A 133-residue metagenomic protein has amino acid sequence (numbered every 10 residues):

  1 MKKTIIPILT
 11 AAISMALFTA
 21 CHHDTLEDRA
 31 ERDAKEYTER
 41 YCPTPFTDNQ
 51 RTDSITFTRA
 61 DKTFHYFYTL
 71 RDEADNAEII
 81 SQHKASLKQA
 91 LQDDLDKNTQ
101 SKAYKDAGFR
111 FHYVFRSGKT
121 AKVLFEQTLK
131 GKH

Functional and structural regions predicted by a protein language model:
M1-I8: Bacterial N-terminal signal peptides that target proteins for export
L17-A20: C-terminal motif of bacterial Sec signal peptides marking the signal peptidase cleavage site
H22-R29: Bacterial lipoprotein signal-peptidase II cleavage site
A30-D48: Post-signal peptide N-terminal segment of mature Sec-exported envelope proteins
F46-D72: Short edge beta-strands and adjacent turn/loop segments
E78-K102: Short, non-transmembrane amphipathic alpha-helical segments
D94-V123: A short amphipathic beta-strand at an alpha->beta junction
T120-H133: Short, low-complexity, Pro/Ser/Thr/Gly-rich segments in the mature regions of secreted, periplasmic
